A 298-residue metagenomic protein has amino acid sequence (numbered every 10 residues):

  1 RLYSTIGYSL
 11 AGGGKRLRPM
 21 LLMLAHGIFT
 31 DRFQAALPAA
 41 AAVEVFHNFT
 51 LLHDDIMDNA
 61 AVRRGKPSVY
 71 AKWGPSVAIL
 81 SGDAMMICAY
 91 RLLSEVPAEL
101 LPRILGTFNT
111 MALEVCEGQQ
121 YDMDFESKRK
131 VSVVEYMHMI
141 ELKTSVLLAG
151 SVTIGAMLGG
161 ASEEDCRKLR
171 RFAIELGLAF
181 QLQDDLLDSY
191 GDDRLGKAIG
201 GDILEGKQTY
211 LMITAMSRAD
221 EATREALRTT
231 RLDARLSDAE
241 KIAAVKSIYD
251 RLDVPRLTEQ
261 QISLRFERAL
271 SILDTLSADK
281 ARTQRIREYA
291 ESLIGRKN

Functional and structural regions predicted by a protein language model:
R1-N298: All-alpha prenyltransferase/terpene-synthase fold signal
